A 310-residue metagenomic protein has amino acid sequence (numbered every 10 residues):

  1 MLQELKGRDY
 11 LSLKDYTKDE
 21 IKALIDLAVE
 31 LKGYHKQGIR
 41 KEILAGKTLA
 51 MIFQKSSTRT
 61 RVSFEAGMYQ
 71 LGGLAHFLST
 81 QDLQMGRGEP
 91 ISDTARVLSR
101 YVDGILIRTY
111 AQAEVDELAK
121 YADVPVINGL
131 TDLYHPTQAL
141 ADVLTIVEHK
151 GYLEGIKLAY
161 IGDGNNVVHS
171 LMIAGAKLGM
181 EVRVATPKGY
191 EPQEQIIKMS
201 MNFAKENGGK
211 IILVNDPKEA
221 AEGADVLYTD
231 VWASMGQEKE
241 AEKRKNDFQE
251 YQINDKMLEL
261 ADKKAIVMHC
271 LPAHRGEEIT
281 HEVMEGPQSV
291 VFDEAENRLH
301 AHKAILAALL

Functional and structural regions predicted by a protein language model:
M1-V62, A66: Positively charged, low-complexity intrinsically disordered leader regions
T48-Y101: Active-site cofactor/substrate anionic-group-binding motifs, chiefly glycine- and Lys/Arg-rich phosphate-binding loops
Q54-A66, K150-T229: Glycine-rich phosphate/diphosphate-binding loop of Rossmann-like nucleotide-binding domains
L71, Y101, Y121-D123, L178 (+2 more regions): Short, structured coil segments at secondary-structure junctions
R96, D103-A174, H269: Anion-binding alpha/beta catalytic cores of soluble intermediary-metabolism enzymes, centered on
N202-E282: Rossmann-like adenosine-cofactor binding region
K264-A265, L271-L310: Adenosine-phosphate binding glycine-rich loop
